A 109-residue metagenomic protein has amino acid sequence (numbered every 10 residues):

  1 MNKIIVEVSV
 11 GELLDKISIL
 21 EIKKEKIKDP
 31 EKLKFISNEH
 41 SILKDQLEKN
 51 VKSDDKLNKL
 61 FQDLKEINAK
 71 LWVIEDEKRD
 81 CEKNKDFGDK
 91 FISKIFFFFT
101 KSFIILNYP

Functional and structural regions predicted by a protein language model:
M1-Y108: Extended, charge-rich alpha-helical interface modules
